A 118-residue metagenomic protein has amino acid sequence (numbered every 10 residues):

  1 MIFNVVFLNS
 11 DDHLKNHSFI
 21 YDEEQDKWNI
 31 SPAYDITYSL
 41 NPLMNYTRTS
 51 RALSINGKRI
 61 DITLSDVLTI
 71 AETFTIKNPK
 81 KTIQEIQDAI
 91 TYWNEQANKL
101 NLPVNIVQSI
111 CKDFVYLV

Functional and structural regions predicted by a protein language model:
M1-L14, S18-V118: Anionic ligand-binding catalytic core segments
